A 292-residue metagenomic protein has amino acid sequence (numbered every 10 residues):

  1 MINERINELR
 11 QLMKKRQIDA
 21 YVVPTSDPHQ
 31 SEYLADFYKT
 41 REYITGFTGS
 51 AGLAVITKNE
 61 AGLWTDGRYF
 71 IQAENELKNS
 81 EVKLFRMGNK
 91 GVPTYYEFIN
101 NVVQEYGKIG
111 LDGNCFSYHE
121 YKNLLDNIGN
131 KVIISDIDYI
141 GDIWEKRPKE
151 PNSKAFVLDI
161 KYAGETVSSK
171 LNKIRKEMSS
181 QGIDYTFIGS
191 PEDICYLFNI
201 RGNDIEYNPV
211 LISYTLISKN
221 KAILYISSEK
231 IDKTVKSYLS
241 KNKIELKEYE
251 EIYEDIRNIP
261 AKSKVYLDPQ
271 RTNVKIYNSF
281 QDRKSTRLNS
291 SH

Functional and structural regions predicted by a protein language model:
M1-Q104, F116, E120-I259: N-terminal accessory/capping or targeting/presequence segment of soluble
K108-G113, S263-P269: Short glycine-rich phosphate-binding loop at a beta-alpha junction
C115-S117, R271-T272: Acidic, metal-coordinating catalytic cores used for nucleic-acid/nucleotide bond scission and strand-transfer chemistry
D268-D282: Extended, highly charged accessory segments
T286-S291: Conserved small/polar residues in nucleotide/adenosyl-binding loops
